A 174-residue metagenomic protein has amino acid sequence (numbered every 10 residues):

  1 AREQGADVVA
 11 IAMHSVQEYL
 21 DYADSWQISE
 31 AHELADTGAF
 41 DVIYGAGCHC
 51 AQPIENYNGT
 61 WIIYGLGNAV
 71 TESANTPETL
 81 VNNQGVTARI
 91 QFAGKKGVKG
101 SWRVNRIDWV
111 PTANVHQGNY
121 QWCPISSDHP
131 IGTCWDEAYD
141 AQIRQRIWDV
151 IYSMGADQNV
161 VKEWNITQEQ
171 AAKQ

Functional and structural regions predicted by a protein language model:
A1, L34-D36, K99: Structural motif
A1-Y22: Short acidic, glycine-rich surface-loop motifs adjacent to enzyme active sites
A10, Y64, I90: Conserved, mostly hydrophobic/aromatic
H14-E18, H49, G67-A69, T112: Active-site beta-loop-alpha junctions enriched in small/polar residues
S25-V86: Conserved beta-sheet core of the metallophosphoesterase superfamily
T79-Q174: A short C-terminal boundary segment appended to hydrolase-like catalytic domains
